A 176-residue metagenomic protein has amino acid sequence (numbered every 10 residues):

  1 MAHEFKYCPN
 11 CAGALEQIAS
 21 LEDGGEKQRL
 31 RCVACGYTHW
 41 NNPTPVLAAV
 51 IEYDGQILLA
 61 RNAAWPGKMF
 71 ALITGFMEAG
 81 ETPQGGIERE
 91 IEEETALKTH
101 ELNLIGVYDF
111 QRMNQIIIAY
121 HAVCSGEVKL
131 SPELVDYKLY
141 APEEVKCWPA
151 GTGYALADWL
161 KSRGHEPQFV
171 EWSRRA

Functional and structural regions predicted by a protein language model:
A2-A49: Acidic, metal-coordinating catalytic segment for phosphate/diphosphate chemistry, firing primarily on the Nudix
E16-A19, L97-G106: A short coil-to-beta-strand element that immediately follows conserved catalytic motifs
P45-L47, G55, I116-I118, V135: Change "...and in nucleic-acid phosphodiester-cleaving endonucleases..." to "...and in nucleic-acid processing enzymes
E52-E93: Conserved Nudix-box catalytic region and its N-terminal flanking loop in Nudix hydrolases and closely related
Y108-K129, P142, W159-L160: Active-site-adjacent beta-strand/loop module that shapes the phosphate/pyrophosphate-binding cleft
L130-K161: NUDIX/MutT-family hydrolases
D158-A176: Charged phosphate-binding loop/patch that engages nucleotide di/tri-phosphates or the phosphate backbone of nucleic
